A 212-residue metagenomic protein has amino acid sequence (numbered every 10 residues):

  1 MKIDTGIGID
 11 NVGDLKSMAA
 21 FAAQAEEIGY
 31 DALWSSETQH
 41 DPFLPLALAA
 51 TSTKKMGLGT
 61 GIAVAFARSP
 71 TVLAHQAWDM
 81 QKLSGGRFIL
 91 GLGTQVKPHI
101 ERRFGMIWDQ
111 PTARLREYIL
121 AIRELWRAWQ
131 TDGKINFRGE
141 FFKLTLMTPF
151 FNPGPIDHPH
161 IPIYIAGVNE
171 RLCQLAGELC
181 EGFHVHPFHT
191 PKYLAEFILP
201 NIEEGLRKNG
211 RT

Functional and structural regions predicted by a protein language model:
M1-T60, F66, I161: N-terminal beta1-alpha1-beta2 module of alpha/beta enzyme domains
A22, G29, F66-T71, G86 (+1 more regions): Conserved N-terminal glycine/acidic-rich loop preference
H40, V64-A65, V96, P191: Positions that flank functional sites
M56-T60, F183-F188: Short hydrophobic/aromatic-enriched beta-strand-loop microsegments
A63-R68, I107-W108: Glycine-rich "substrate-gating" loop/helix at the edge of Rossmann-like oxidoreductase active sites
A74-G182, F188-T212: Internal, glycine-rich beta/alpha segment that forms the wall or movable "lid" of small-molecule/cofactor binding
